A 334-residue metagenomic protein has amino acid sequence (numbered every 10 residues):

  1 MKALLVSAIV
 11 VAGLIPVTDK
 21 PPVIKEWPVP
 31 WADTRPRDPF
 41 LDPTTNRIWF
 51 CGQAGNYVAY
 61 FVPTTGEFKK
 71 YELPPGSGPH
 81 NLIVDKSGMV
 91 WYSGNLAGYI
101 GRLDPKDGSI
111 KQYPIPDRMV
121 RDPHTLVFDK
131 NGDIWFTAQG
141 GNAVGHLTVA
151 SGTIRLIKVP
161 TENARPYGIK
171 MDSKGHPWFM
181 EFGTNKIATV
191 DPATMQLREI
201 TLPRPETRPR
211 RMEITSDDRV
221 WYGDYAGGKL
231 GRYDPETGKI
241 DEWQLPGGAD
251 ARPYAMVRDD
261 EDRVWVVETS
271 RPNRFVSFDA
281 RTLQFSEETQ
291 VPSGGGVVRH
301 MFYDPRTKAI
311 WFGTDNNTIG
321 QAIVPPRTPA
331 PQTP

Functional and structural regions predicted by a protein language model:
T18-D33: A short helix->beta-strand "capping" segment at the edge of beta-propeller domains
K25-V29, E67-E72, K111-I115, T153-V159 (+3 more regions): A short beta-strand motif characteristic of beta-propeller blades
A32-T45, P75-S87, R118-D133, T161-H176 (+4 more regions): Beta-rich, blade/repeat-based domains predominating in secreted/periplasmic proteins but also intracellular
P36-L73: N-terminal, post-signal-peptide region of Sec/Tat-exported proteins
D42, I48-A54, V90-L96, I134-G140 (+4 more regions): Conserved beta-strand positions in repeat-built beta-propeller and related beta-rich domains
Y57-A59, G98-R102, N142-H146, K186-T189 (+3 more regions): A short loop-to-beta-strand structural motif that recurs across blades of beta-propeller domains
V62-G66, D104-G108, T148-G152, D191-M195 (+3 more regions): Short loop/turn segments that connect beta-strands within beta-propeller blades
G295-P334: Blade-level signature of beta-propeller repeat domains, shared across WD40, Kelch, NHL, RCC1 and BNR/Asp-box propellers
